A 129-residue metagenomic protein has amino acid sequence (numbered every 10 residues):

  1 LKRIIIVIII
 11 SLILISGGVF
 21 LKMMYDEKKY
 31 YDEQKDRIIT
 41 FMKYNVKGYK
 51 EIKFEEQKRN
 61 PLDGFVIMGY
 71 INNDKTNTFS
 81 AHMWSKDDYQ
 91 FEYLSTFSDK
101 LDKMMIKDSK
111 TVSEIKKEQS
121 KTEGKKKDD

Functional and structural regions predicted by a protein language model:
L1-I4: Positively charged n-region of N-terminal signal peptides that target proteins for export
I6-F20: Hydrophobic membrane-insertion alpha-helices, especially the h-region of bacterial N-terminal signal peptides
L14-S16, M23, T96, K103: Generic detector of low-complexity/intrinsically disordered segments and short hydrophobic N-terminal stretches
S16-N73: N-terminal export/targeting and maturation segments
Y31, Q90, L94, M104-D108: Intrinsic-disorder-associated interaction segments
N77-D99: A short, surface-exposed beta-strand/turn
F97-D129: C-terminal partner/receptor-binding element of secreted or periplasmic proteins
